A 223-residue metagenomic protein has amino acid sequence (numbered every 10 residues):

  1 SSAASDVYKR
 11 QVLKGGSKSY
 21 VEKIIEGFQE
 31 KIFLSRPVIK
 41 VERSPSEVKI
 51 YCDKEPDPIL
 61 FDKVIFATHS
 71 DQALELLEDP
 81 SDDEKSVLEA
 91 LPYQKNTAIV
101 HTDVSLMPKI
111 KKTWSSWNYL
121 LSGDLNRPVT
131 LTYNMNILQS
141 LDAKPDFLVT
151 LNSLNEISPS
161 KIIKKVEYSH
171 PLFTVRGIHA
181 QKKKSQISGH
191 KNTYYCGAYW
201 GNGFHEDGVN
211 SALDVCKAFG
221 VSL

Functional and structural regions predicted by a protein language model:
S1-Y8: Short, small-residue-biased leader/transition segments that mark boundaries at the very start of proteins
A4, F28-Q29, F61-D62, H190-K191: Short, well-ordered alpha-helix to beta-strand connector turns
Y20: Short active-site alpha-helical segment characteristic of glycosyltransferases and processive polysaccharide synthases
G27-V38: A conserved beta-strand/loop element that lines the FAD pocket in flavoprotein oxidoreductases
I32-L34, F66, Y195: A structural signal for the hydrophobic beta-strands that form the central parallel beta-sheet of Rossmann-like
R36-P171: Mid-domain catalytic core of redox enzymes that form a hydrophobic substrate pocket/lid adjacent to a catalytic redox
R127-L223: Conserved flavin/dinucleotide-binding core of flavoenzymes
